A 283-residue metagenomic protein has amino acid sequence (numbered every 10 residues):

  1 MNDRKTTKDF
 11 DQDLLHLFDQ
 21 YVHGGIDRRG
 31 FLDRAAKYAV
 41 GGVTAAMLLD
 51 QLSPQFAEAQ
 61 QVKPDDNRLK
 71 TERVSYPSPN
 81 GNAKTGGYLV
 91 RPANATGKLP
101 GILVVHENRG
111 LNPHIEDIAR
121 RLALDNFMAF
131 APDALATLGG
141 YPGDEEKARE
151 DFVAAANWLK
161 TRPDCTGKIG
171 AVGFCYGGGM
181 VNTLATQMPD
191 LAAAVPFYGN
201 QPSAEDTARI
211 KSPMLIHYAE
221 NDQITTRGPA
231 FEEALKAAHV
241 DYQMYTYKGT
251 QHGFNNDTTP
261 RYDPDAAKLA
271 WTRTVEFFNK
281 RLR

Functional and structural regions predicted by a protein language model:
M1-G30: N-terminal secretory signal peptides
D19, R28-P54: N-terminal export signals
A59-A95: N-terminal cap/lid segment of alpha/beta-hydrolase-fold proteins
K98-E107: Short beta-strand element of the alpha/beta-hydrolase
P113-P132: Short amphipathic alpha-helix adjacent to the substrate-entry channel of hydrolases
H114, G140-P163: Alpha/beta-hydrolase active-site loop
V153-K211: Primarily recognizes the serine-hydrolase "nucleophile elbow" in alpha/beta-hydrolase and SGNH/GDSL folds
I216-Y218: Short beta-strand/loop motif that positions the catalytic acidic residue of the alpha/beta-hydrolase fold
